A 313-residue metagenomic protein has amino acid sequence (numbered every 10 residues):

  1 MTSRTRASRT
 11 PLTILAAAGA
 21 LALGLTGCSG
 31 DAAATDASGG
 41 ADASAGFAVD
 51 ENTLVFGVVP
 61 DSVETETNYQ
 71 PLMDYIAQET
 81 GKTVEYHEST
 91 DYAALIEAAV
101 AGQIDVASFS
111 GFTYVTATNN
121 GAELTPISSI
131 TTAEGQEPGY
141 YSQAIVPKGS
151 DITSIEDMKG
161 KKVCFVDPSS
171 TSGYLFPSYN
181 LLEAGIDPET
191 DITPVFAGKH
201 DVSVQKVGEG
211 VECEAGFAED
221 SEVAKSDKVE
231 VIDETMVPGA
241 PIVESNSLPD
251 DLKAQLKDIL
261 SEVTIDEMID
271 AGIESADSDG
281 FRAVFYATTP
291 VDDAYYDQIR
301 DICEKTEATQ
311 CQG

Functional and structural regions predicted by a protein language model:
M1-T26: Sec-dependent bacterial lipoprotein signal peptides
L25-A41: Bacterial lipoprotein signal-peptidase II cleavage site
D42, A48-F56, D61-P71, V237 (+1 more regions): An extracytoplasmic/periplasmic, membrane-proximal ligand-sensing/linker region
E51, V55-Y75, S89, F112 (+2 more regions): Bilobed "Venus flytrap"/periplasmic-binding protein-like clamshell domains and structurally analogous long
H87, A93-A107, N120-G121, E156 (+1 more regions): Short helices/loops that flank or line small-molecule/ion binding pockets
S108-A122, L182-E183, Q205-E234: A ligand-binding cleft/hinge motif common to bilobed small-molecule-binding domains
L124-Q136, S226-V237: Short beta-strand->loop
Y140-A144, P238-E244: Small-molecule pocket liners
